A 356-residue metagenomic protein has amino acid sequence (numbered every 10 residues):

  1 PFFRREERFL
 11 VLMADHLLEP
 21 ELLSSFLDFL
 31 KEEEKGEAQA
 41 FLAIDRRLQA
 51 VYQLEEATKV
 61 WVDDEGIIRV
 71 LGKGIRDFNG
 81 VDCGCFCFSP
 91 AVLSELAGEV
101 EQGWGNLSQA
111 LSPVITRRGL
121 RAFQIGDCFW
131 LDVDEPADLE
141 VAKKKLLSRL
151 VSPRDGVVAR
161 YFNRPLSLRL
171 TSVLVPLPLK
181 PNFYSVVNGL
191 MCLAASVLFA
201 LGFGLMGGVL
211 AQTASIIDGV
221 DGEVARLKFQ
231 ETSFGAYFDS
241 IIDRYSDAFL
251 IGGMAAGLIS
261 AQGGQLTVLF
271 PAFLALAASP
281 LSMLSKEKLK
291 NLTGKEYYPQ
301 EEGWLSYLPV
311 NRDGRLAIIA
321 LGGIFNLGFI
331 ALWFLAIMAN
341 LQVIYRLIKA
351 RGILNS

Functional and structural regions predicted by a protein language model:
F9: Short aromatic/hydrophobic "clamp" motif used to bind/position activated sugar donors
L12-A14: Active-site acidic Asp-centered loop
E19-Q109, P113, L274: Conserved core of the sugar-phosphate nucleotidyltransferase
T58-L71, D77-F78, I125, P136 (+2 more regions): A feature for the membrane-embedded catalytic helix bundles of lipid/isoprenoid biosynthetic enzymes
N79-R169, W333: Conserved alpha/beta core of the MobA/IspD/sugar-nucleotide pyrophosphorylase nucleotidyltransferase superfamily
L168-P176, G222, R226-F229, A236 (+1 more regions): Short amphipathic alpha-helical coupling elements at transmembrane boundaries
V173, L193-V197, I319-L321: Alpha-helical transmembrane segments of multipass membrane proteins
P181-F234: Membrane-embedded alpha-helical segments that form the functional core of polytopic membrane enzymes, especially those
